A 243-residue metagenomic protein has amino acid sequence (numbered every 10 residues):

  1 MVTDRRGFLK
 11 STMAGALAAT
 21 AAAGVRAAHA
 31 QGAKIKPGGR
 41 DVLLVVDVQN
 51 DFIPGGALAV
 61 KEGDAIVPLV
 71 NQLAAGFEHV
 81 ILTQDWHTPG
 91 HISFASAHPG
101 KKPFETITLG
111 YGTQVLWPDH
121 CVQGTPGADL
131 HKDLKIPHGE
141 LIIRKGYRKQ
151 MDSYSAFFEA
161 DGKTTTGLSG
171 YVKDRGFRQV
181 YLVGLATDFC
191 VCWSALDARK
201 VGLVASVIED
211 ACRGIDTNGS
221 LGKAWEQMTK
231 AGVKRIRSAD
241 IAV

Functional and structural regions predicted by a protein language model:
M1-A16: N-terminal secretory signal peptides and thylakoid transit peptides that target proteins across membranes
A22-R26: C-terminal segment of classical bacterial N-terminal signal peptides
Q31-Y147, D174, R178, K200-V207 (+1 more regions): Active-site acidic carboxylates
T88-I92, M151-D152, C190-V191: Short catalytic/ligand-binding loop motif for oxyanion handling, primarily in non-cytosolic enzymes, centered on
P137-T166, G170-Y171: Histidine/lysine/aspartate-rich catalytic loop segments that bind and position anionic ligands
F177-W193, V207-R213: Glycine-rich anion-binding loop/nest that anchors nucleotide
C192-K200: Histidine-anchored nucleotide/phosphate-binding helix
